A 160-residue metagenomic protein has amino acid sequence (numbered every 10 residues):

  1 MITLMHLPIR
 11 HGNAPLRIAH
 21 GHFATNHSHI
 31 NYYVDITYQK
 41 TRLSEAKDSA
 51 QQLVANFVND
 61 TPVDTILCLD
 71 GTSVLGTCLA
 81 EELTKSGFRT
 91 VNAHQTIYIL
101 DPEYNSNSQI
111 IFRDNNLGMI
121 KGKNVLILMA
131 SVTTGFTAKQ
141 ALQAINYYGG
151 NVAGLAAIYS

Functional and structural regions predicted by a protein language model:
M1-P62: Active-site-facing substrate-recognition patch
N26, L67, T134: Short glycine-rich loop/turn motifs that provide flexible caps or phosphate-binding loops at active sites
H27, D64, G122-N124: Nucleotide donor/acceptor-binding cores
Q39-G118: Conserved PRPP/pyrophosphate-binding segment of the phosphoribosyltransferase/PRPP-pathway fold
Y104-S160: PRPP/pyrophosphate-binding module of the type I phosphoribosyltransferase fold
